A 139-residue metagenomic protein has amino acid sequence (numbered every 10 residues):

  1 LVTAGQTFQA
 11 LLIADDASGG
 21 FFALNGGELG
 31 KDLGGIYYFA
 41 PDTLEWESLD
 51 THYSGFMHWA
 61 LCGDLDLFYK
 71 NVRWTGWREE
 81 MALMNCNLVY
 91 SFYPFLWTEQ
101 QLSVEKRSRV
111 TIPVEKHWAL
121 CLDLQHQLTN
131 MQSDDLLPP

Functional and structural regions predicted by a protein language model:
L1-P139: A C-terminal-region feature
